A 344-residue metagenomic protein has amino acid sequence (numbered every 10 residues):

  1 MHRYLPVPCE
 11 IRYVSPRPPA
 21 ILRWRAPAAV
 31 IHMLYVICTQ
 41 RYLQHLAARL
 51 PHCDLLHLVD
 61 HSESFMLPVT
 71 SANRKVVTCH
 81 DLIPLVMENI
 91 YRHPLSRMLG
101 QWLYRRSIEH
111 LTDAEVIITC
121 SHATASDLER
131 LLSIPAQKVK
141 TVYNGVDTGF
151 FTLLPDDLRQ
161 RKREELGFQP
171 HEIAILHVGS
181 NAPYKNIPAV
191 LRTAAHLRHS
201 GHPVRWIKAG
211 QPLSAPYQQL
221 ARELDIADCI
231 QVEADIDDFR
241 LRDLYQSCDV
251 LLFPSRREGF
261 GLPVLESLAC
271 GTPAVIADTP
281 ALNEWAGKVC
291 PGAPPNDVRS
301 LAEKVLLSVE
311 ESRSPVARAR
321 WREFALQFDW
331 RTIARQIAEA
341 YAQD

Functional and structural regions predicted by a protein language model:
M1-D344: Carbohydrate transferase catalytic cores enriched for Leloir-type hexosyltransferases
